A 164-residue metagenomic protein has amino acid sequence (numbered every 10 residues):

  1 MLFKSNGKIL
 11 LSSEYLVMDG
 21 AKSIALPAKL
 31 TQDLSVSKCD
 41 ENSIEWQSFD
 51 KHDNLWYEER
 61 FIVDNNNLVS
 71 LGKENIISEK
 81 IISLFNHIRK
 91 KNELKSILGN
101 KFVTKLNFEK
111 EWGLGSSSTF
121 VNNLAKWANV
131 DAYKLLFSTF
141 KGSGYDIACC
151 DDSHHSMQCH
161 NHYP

Functional and structural regions predicted by a protein language model:
M1, I9-L11, D19, H87 (+2 more regions): Sparse, context-dependent recognition of short Cys/His-centered cofactor- or disulfide-binding micro-motifs
L2-S5, F102-T104: General beta-strand structural signal in soluble alpha/beta enzymes
K4-A28, S43-S48, K126-P164: ATP-dependent small-molecule kinase catalytic core of the GHMP/sugar-kinase superfamily and closely related
K29-D33, S37-K134: Anion-binding (especially nucleotide phosphate/pyrophosphate-binding) glycine-rich loop and adjoining beta-alpha core
